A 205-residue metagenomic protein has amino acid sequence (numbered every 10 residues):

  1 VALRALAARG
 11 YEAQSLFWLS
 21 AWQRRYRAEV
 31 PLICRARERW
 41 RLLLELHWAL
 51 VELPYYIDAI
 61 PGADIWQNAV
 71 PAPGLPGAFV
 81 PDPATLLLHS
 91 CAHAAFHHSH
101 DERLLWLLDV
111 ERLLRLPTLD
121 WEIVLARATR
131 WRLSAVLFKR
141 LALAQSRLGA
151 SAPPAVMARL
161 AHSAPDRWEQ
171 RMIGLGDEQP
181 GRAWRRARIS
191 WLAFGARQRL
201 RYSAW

Functional and structural regions predicted by a protein language model:
A2-W205: Conserved NTP-donor binding/palm subdomain of two-metal-ion nucleotidyltransferases/polymerases, i.e., the charged
